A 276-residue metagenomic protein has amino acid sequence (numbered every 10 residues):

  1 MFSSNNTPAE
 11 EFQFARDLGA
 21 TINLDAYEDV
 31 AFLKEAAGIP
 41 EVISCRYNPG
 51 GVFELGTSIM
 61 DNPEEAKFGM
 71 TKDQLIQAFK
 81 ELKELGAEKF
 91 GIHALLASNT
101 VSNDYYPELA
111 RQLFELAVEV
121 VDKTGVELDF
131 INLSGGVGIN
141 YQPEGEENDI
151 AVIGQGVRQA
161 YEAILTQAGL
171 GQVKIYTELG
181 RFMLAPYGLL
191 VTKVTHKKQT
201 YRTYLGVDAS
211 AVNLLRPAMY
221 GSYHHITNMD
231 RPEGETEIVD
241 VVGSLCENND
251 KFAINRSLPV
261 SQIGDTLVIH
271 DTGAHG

Functional and structural regions predicted by a protein language model:
M1-F130, I139: Active-site-proximal beta-alpha core segment in soluble small-molecule metabolic enzymes
Y27, N48-G50, L95, S134 (+4 more regions): Anionic group-transfer/hydrolysis microenvironments
E28, M70-D73, Q77, D104 (+8 more regions): Conserved active-site and cofactor/substrate-binding residues in soluble primary-metabolism enzymes
V52-E54, Y141-Q142, L184, L214: Conserved protein kinase catalytic core
S102-L109, N140-I153, L184-H196, I254-S257: Short glycine/threonine-rich loop-to-helix capping motif typified by GTGT followed within a few residues by an Asp-Pro
P107-A168, Q172-Y176: Acidic, glycine-rich loop-and-beta core segments that form the ion-binding/anion-interacting portion of active sites
L170-G276: Charged (often Lys/Glu-rich) extended helix/loop segments that serve as interaction or gating elements
